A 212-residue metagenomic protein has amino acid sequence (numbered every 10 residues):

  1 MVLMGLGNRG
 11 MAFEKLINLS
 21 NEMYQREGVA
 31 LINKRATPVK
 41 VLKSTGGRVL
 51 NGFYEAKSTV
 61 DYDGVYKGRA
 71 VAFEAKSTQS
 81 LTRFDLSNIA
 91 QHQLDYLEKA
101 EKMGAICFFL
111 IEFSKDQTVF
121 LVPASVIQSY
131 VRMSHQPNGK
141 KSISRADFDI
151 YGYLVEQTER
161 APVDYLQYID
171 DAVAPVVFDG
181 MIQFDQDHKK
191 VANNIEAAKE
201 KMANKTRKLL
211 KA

Functional and structural regions predicted by a protein language model:
M1-R9, S20-M23, E27-L31, T37-S44 (+3 more regions): Non-catalytic C-terminal interaction segments of nucleic acid-processing enzymes
N33, A72-A75, L110-I111: Short, conserved beta-strand edge motifs with alternating hydrophobic and charged residues
T37, K76-T78, E112-S114: Histidine- and/or cysteine-centered catalytic micro-motif in compact active-site loops
F53-K57: A short catalytic or substrate-binding loop motif that flags glycine-/basic-rich loops and adjacent residues that bind
V60-L81: Conserved catalytic cores of phosphodiester-cleaving nucleases, focusing on short active-site segments
K76-M103: Mg2+/Mn2+-dependent nuclease catalytic core
E98-Q128: Nucleic-acid nuclease catalytic cores
